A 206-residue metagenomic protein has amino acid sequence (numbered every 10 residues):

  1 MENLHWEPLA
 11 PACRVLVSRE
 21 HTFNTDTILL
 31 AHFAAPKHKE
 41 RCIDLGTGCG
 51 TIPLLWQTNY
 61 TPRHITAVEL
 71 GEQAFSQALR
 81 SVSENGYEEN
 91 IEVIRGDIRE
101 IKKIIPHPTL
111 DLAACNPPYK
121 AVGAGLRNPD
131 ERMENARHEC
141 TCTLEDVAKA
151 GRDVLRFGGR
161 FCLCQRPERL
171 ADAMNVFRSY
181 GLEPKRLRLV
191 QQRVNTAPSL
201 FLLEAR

Functional and structural regions predicted by a protein language model:
M1-K37: Class I SAM-dependent transferase core
L9, P36, Y87, R178-G181: Short, structurally constrained coil/turn elements that cap an alpha-helix or connect an alpha-helix to the following
R14, H64, N90-E92, E183-R186: Conserved beta-strand segments of alpha/beta enzyme cores
E20-F23, T141-P198: Conserved Class I SAM-dependent methyltransferase catalytic core
L30, N116, V147, A205: Residue-level signal for inorganic ion chemistry
H32-L126: Conserved SAM/SAH cofactor-binding pocket of Class I
P117-D146: Mobile active-site "lid"/loop adjacent to the S-adenosyl-L-methionine
S199-R206: Core SAM-dependent methyltransferase catalytic element
